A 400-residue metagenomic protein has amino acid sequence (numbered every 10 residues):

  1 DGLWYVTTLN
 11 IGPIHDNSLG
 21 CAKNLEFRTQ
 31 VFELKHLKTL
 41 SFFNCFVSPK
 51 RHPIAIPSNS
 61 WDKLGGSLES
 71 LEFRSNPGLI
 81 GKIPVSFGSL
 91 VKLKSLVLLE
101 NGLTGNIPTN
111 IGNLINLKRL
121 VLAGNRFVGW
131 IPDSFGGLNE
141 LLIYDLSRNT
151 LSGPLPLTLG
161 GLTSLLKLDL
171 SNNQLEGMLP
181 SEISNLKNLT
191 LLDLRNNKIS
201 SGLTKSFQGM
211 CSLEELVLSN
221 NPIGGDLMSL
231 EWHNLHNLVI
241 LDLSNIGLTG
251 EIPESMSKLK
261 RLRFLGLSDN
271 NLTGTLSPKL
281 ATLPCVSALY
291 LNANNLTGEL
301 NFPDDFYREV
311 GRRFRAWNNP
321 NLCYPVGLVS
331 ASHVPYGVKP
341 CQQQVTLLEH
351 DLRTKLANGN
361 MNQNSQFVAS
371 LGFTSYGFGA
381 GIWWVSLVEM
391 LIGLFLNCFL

Functional and structural regions predicted by a protein language model:
D1-W383, G393-L400: Plant-biased, solvent-exposed loop and capping regions within N-terminal extracellular ligand-binding ectodomains
L387-L391: Regulatory modules of eukaryotic transcription factors, especially in plants
